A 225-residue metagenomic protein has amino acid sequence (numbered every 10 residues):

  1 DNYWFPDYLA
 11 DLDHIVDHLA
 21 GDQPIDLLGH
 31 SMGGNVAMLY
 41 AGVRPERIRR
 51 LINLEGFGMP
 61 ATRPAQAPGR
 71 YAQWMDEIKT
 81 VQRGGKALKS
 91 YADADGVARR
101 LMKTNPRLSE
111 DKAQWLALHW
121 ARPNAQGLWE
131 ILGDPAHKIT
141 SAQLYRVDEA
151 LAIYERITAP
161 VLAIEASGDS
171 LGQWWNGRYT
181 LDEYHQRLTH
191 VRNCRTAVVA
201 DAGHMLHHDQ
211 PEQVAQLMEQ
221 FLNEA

Functional and structural regions predicted by a protein language model:
D1-L28, P64, G69, Q216: Active-site loop/oxyanion-hole signature of alpha/beta-hydrolase fold enzymes
D22-A67: Conserved hydrolase catalytic core segment
L54-S90: A catalytic-pocket lid/entrance helix-loop region that shapes and gates access to the active site across common
G85-L144: Conserved alpha/beta-hydrolase catalytic His-Asp/Glu region
D111-K112, A150-I157: Serine-hydrolase catalytic core
D134-D148, Q173-H185: Short, surface-exposed loop/helix-turn segments at secondary-structure junctions that function as lids/hinges flanking
R156-A202: Conserved loop-alpha-helix segment in the C-terminal half of the alpha/beta-hydrolase fold that carries the catalytic
V199-P211, A215: Catalytic histidine-centered segment of alpha/beta-hydrolase-like enzymes
